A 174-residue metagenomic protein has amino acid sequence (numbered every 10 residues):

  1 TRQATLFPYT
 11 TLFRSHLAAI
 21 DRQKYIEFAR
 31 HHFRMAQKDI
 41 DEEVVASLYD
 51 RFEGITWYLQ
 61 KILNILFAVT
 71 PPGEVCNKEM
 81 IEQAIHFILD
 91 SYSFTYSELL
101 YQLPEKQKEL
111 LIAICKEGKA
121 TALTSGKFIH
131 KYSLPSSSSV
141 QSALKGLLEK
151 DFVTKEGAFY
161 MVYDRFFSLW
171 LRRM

Functional and structural regions predicted by a protein language model:
T1-T11: Single conserved hydrophobic/aromatic residue that forms the stacking wall/gate of nucleotide- or nucleobase-binding
H16-V44: Conserved small helical "lid"/interfacial subdomain of P-loop NTPases
I20-Q23, L66, F167: Conserved nucleotide-binding/hydrolysis micro-motifs of P-loop NTPases
D39-R51, G126-K127: Short conserved motifs of the RecA-like P-loop NTPase core
V45, A68-Y92: Conserved C-terminal helix/linker of AAA+ ATPases
V45-R51, W57-P71, E109-C115, K145 (+1 more regions): C-terminal helical "lid" of AAA+/P-loop NTPase domains
G54-I55, D164: Short loop-to-helix capping motifs
D90, F94-M174: C-terminal leucine-rich, beta-strand-based interaction scaffolds used for sensing/assembly
